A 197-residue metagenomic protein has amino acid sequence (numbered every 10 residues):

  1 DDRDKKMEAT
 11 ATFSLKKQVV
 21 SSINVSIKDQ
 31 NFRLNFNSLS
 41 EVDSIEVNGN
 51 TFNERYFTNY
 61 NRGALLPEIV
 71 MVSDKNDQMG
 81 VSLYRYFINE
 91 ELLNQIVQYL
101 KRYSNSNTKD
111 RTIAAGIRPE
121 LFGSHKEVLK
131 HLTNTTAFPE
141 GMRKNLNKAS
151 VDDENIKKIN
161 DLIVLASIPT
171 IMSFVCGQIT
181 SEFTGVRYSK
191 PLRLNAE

Functional and structural regions predicted by a protein language model:
D1-A196: P-loop NTPase switch/coupling surface
